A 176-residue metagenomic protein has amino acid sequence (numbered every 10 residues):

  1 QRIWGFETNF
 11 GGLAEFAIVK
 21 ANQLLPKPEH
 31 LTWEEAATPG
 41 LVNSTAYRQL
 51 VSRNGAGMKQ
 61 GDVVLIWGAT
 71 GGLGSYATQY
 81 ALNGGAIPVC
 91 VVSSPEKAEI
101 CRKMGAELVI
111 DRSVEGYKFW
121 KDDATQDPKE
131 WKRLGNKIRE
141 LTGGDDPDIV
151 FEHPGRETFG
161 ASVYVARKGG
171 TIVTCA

Functional and structural regions predicted by a protein language model:
Q1-P26: Glycine-rich phosphate/adenylate-binding loop and adjacent beta-alpha elements of nucleotide- or dinucleotide-binding
G11, E29-S52, L65-T70, Y76 (+1 more regions): A glycine-rich, Thr/Ser-enriched phosphate-binding loop motif common to dinucleotide/cofactor-binding enzymes
E29-T32, G55-V63, G144-D145: Short helix-loop-beta connector
K59, A166-R167: Helix-to-beta-strand junctions that scaffold the AdoMet/dcAdoMet cofactor pocket in Class I SAM-dependent enzymes
L82-E157: Adenosine-nucleotide cofactor-binding segment
A86, G170-T171: Glycine-centered, small-residue-biased loops immediately flanking beta-strands in adenine/cofactor-binding cores
C175-A176: Acidic carboxylate diad motif detector
